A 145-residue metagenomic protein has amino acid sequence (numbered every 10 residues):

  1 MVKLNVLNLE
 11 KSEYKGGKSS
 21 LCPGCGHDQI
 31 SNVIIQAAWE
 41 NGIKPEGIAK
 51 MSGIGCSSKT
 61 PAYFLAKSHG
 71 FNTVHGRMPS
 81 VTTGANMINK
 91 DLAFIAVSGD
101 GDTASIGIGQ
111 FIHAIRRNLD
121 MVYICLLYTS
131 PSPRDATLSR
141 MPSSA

Functional and structural regions predicted by a protein language model:
M1-L9: Short, charged low-complexity linear segments at domain edges
K11-V74: Active-site diphosphate/adenylate-binding microenvironment
H27-I30, W39-I43, M87-K90, R116-D120 (+1 more regions): Generic secondary-structure signature for well-ordered alpha-helical cores
C56-L127: Thiamine diphosphate
Y128-P133: Conserved small/polar residues in nucleotide/adenosyl-binding loops
R140-A145: Hydrophobic alpha-helical segments, chiefly the membrane-spanning helices and signal/signal-anchor peptides
